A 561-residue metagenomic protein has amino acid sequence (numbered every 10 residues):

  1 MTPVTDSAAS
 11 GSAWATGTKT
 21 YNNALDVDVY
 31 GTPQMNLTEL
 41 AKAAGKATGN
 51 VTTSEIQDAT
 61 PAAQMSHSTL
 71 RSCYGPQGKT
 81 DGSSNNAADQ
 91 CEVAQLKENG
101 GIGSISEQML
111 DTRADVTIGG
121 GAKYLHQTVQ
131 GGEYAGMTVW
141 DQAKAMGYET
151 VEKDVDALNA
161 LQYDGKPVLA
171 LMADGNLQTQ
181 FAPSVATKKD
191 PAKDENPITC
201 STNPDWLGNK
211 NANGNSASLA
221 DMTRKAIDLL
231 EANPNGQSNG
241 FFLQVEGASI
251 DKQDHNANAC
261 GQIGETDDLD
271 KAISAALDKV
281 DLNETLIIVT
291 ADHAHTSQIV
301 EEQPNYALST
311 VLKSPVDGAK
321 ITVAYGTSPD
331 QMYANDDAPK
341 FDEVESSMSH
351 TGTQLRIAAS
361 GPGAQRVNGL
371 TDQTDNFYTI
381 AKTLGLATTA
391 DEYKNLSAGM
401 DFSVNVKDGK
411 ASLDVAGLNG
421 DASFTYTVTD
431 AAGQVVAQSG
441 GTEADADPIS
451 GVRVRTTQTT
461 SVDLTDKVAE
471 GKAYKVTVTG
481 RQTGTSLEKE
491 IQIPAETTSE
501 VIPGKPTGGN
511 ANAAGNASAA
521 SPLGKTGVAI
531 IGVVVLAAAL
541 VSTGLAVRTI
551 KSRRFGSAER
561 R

Functional and structural regions predicted by a protein language model:
M1-T5, S10, D58-D401: A post-motif C-terminal structural segment
K407-L413: Structural beta-strand segments of beta-rich domains
N419, V454-T456, S461-K472: Surface-exposed, short loops/turns at beta-strand junctions within beta-sandwich domains
Y426-D430: Conserved aromatic beta-strand anchor motif in extracellular beta-sandwich/beta-rich domains
V436-R455: Solvent-exposed serine/threonine-rich low-complexity stretches and specific carbohydrate-binding patches
E470-Q482: Short, aromatic- and glycine-rich surface loops/edge beta-strands on solvent-exposed regions
R481, L487-G524: C-terminal low-complexity, Ser/Thr- and acidic/Pro-rich disordered "stalk" regions positioned immediately N-terminal
V533-R561: C-terminal membrane-anchoring or membrane-association module
